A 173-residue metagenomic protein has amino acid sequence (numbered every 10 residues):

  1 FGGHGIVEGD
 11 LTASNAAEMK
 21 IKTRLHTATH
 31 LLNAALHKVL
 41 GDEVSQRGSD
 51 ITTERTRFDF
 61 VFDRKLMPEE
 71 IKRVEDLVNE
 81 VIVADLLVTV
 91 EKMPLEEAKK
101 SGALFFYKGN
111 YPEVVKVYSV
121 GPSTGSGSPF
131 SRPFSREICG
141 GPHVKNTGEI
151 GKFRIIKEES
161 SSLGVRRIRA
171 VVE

Functional and structural regions predicted by a protein language model:
F1-E173: A glycine- and charged-residue-rich anion-binding loop/surface
